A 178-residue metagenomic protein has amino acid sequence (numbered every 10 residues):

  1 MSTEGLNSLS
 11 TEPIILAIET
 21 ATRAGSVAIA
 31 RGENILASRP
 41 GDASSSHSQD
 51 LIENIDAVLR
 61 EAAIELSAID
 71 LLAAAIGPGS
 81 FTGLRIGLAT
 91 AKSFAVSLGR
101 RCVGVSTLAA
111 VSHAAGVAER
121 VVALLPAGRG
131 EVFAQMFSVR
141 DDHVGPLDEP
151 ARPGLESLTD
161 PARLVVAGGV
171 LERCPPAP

Functional and structural regions predicted by a protein language model:
S2-I76: N-terminal beta-alpha supersecondary unit
S2-T11, N34, S46, R101-P178: Surface "functional belts" at beta-alpha junctions
E19, G79, P126: Conserved acidic catalytic centers in enzymes
D42-E53, F81, R85, A89 (+1 more regions): Residues at secondary-structure transition points
I55, T90-F94, V111-S112: Buried hydrophobic packing segments
R60-A68, A95-V105: Phosphate-handling active-site elements
A73-R101: DPxDG-like acidic metal-binding loop motif
